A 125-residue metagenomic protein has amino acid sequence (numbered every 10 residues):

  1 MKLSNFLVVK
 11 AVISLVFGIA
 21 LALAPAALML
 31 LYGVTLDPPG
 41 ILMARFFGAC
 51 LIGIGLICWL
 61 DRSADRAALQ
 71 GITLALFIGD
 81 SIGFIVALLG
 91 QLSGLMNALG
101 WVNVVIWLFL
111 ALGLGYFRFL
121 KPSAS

Functional and structural regions predicted by a protein language model:
L3-N5, S14-I41: Membrane-helix boundary elements
S4-L7, A11-S14, G48-L51, T73 (+3 more regions): Residues within membrane-spanning alpha-helices of integral membrane proteins, especially the hydrophobic core/packing
L15-A22, G40-R62, L74-I85: Core segments of alpha-helical transmembrane spans in multipass integral membrane proteins
L28, Y32, L36, A64 (+1 more regions): Membrane-interfacial segments
G33-L42, G71, L95-V105: Non-cytosolic membrane-interface motifs at loop->transmembrane helix junctions
C58-L69, Q91-L92: Juxtamembrane helix-break-helix junctions at the cytosolic face of small multi-pass alpha-helical membrane proteins
I85-V102, R118-L120: Membrane-helix boundary connector in multi-pass membrane proteins
F109-S125: Membrane-water interface at the C-terminal end of transmembrane alpha helices
